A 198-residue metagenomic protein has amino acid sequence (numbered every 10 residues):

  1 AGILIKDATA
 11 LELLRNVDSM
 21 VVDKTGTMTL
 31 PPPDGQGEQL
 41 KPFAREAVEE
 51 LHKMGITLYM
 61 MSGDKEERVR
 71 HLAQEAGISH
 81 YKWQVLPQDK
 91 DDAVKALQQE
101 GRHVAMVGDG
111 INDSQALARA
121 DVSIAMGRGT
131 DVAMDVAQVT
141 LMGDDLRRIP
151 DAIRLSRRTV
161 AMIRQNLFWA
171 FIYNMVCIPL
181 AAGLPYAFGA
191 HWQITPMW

Functional and structural regions predicted by a protein language model:
A1, P32, I56, A76 (+4 more regions): Membrane-embedded alpha-helical bundles of multi-pass transporters
I5-N112, A116-V122, R154-R157, N174: Cytosolic catalytic headpiece
